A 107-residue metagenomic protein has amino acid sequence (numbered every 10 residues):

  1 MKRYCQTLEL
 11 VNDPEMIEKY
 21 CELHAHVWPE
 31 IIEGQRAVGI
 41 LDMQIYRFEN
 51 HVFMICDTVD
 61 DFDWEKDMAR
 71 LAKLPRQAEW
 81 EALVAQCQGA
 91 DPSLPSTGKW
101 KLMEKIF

Functional and structural regions predicted by a protein language model:
R3-E9: Active-site-flanking beta-strand signature of metal-NTP-handling nucleotidyl enzymes and homologous cyclase-like
L10-N12, D60: Beta-strand elements of well-folded, non-transmembrane domains
E15, M54, D63-E65: Intrinsically disordered, low-complexity acidic/polar segments
M16-I40: Short amphipathic alpha-helical segments
I32-F53, D57-D61, L71: Short, glycine- and small/hydrophobic-rich beta-strand elements in well-ordered beta-sheets
V38, V59-G98: An amphipathic, aromatic/His-enriched active-site/gating alpha helix that lines ligand/cofactor pockets
